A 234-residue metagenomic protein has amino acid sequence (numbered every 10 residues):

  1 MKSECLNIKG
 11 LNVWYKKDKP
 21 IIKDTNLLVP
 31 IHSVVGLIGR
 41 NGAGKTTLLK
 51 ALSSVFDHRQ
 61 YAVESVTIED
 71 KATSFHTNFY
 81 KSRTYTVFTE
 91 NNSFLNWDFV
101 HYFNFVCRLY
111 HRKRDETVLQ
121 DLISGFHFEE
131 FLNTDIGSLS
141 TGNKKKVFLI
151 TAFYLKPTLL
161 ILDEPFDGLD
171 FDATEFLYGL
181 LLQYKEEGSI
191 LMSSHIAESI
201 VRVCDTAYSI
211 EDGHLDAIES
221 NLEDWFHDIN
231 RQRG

Functional and structural regions predicted by a protein language model:
M1-D24, Q60: A short, flexible loop at the N-terminus of ABC-type nucleotide-binding domains that lies
I38-R40: The feature captures the beta-strand-to-loop junction immediately N-terminal to the Walker
S53: Helix-to-loop junction immediately C-terminal to a conserved catalytic motif
Y61-Y80: Conserved ABC transporter NBD signature motif
E90, L95-H111: Q-loop/switch helix immediately C-terminal to the Walker
N104, R114-F131: Conserved ABC ATPase "signature" region
L160-E164: Catalytic Walker B motif of ABC-type/P-loop ATPase nucleotide-binding domains
